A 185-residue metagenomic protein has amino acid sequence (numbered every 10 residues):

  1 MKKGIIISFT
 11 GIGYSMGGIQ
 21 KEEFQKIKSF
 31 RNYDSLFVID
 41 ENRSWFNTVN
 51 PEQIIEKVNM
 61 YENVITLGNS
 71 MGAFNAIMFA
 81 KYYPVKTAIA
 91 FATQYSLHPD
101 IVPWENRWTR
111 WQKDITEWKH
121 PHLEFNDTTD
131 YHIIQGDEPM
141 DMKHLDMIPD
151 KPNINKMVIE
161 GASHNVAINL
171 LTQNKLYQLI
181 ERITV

Functional and structural regions predicted by a protein language model:
M1-N32: Short, surface-exposed "cap/lid" segments of acyl-processing enzymes
S29-N42: Conserved alpha/beta-hydrolase
I39-E62: Helix-loop module immediately N-terminal to the HCX5R catalytic loop in PTP-like cysteine phosphatase domains
V64-T66, A88: Conserved alpha/beta-hydrolase fold motif
G68-G72, A76: Gly/Ala-rich beta-loop-alpha elbow adjacent to hydrolase catalytic centers
M78-A88: Conserved hydrolase catalytic core segment
I89-P99: Active-site nucleophile loop of the alpha/beta-hydrolase fold
E105-I168, E181-T184: The feature captures the conserved acid-bearing segment of alpha/beta-hydrolase catalytic domains
